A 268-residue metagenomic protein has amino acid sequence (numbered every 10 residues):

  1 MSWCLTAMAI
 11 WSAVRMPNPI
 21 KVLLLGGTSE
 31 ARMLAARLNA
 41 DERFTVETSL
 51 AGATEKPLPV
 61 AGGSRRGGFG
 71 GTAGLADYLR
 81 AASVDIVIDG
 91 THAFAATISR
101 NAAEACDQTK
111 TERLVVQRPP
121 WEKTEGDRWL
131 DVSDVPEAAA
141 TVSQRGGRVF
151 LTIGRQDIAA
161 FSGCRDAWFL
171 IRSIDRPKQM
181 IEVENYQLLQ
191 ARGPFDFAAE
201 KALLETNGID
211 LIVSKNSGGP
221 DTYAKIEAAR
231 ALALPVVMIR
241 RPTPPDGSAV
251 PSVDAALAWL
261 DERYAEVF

Functional and structural regions predicted by a protein language model:
L24-A40, E47-A51: N-terminal basic/disordered segments at the start of proteins
T48-F69, I181-Y186: N-terminal beta-loop-helix "entrance" segment that forms/cooperates in small-molecule cofactor or anionic ligand
S49-K56, V116-W121, R155-D157, S173-Q179: Short, polar loop motifs at secondary-structure junctions
G63-L79, Q190-A199: Glycine-rich, highly charged phosphate/nucleotide-binding loops
I86-S133: Glycine/small-residue-rich loop that forms an oxyanion/phosphate-binding "nest" at active or ligand-binding sites
T152-L188: Anionic-ligand binding region
E182, Y186-T206, L211, N216-L232 (+1 more regions): A C-terminal functional module that forms or caps the active site or interfaces directly with catalytic machinery
N216-G218, K225-A228, V236, R240-F268: C-terminal functional extensions of proteins
